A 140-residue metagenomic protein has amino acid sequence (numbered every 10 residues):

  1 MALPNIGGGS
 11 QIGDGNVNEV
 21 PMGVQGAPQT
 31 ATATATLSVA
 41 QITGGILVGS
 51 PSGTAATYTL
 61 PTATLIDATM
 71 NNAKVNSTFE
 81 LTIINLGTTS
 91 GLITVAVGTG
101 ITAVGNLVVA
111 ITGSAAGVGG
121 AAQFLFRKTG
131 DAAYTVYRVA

Functional and structural regions predicted by a protein language model:
A2-T99, D131-A140: Exposed extracellular interaction/assembly regions and N-terminal maturation sites
G44-I46, A115-K128: Extracellular disulfide-bonded cysteine-rich modules/repeats
E80-T82, A110-G113, F124: Intrinsically disordered, low-complexity segments enriched in polar/charged residues with Gly/Pro, especially when
G98-G117: Terminal beta-strand-rich extracellular "head" domains that mediate receptor/glycan or other ligand binding
